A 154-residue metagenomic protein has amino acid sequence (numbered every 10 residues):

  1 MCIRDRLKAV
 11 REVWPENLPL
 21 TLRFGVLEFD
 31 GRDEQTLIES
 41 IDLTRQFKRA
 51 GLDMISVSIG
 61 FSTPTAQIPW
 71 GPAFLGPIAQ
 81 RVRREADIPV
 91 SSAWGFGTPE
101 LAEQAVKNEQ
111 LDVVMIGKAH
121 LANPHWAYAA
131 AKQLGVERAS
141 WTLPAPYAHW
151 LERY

Functional and structural regions predicted by a protein language model:
M1-Y154: Flavin-dependent oxidoreductase catalytic cores
